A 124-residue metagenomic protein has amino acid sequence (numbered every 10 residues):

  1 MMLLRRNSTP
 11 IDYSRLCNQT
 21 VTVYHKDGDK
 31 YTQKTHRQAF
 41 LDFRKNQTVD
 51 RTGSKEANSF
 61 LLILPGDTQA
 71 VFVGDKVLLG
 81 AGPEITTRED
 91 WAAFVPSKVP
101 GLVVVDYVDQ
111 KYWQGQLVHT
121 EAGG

Functional and structural regions predicted by a protein language model:
M1-I63, P100, Y107-G124: N-terminal disorder-to-order initiation segments that are Gly/Lys/Arg-biased and fold into the first beta/loop/alpha
T68-D106: Short, acidic/charged, Gly/Pro-enriched secondary-structure junctions
